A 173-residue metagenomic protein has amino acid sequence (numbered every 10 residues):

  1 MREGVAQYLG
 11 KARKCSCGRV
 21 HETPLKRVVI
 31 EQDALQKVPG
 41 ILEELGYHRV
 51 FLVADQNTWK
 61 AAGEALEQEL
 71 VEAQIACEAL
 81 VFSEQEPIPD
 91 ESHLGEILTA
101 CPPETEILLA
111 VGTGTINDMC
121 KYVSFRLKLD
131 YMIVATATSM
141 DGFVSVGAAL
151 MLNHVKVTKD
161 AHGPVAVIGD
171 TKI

Functional and structural regions predicted by a protein language model:
M1-I107: ATP/NTP phosphate-donor binding region
A34, Q56-A61, G112-N117, T138-S139: Gly/Ser/Thr-rich loops at beta-strand to alpha-helix junctions that form or flank small-molecule/cofactor-binding
W59, V81-E86, V111, M140 (+1 more regions): Short C-terminal domain-edge/linker segments immediately following a structured domain
A62-E64, M119-K121, F143-V144: Short glycine-/acidic-enriched loop or helix-start segments at secondary-structure transitions that form or flank
C101-A137: A short, small-residue-rich loop immediately preceding and capping a beta-strand
F125-I173: A glycine/threonine-rich phosphate-anchoring loop and its flanking beta-alpha core in nucleotide/phosphate-binding
